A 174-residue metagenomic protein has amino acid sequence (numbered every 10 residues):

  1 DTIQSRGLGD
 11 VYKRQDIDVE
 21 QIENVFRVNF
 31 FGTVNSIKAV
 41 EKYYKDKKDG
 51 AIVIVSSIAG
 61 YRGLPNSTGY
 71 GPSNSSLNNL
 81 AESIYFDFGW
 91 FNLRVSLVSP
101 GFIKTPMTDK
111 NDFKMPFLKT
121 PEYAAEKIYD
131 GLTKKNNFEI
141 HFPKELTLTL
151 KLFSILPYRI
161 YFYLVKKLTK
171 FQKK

Functional and structural regions predicted by a protein language model:
D1-Y12: Single conserved hydrophobic/aromatic residue that forms the stacking wall/gate of nucleotide- or nucleobase-binding
K13-R14, D18-E23: Substrate-binding pocket helix/loop in short-chain dehydrogenase/reductase
I37, S73: Active-site helix of classical SDR
K42, F86-W90: Alpha-helical segment proximal to the catalytic Tyr-Lys
S57: Residue(s) in the substrate-gating loop at a strand-loop-helix junction that position the organic substrate next
R62-T68: Active-site loop immediately N-terminal to the catalytic Tyr-X3-Lys motif of short-chain dehydrogenase/reductase
L97, F113-T149: C-terminal helical subdomain
